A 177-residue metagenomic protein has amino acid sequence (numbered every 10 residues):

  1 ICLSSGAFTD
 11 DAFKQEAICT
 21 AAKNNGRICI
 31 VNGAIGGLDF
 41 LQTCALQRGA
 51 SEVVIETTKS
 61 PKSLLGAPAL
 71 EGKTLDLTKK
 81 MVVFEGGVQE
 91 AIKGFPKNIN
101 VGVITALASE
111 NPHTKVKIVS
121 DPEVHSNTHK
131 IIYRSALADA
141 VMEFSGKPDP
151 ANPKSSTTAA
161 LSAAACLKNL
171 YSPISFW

Functional and structural regions predicted by a protein language model:
L3-G6, N32: Short beta->alpha connector loops at strand-helix junctions that form conserved, small/polar/Pro-enriched
S5-R27: Rossmann-fold NAD(P)-binding glycine/threonine-rich loop
G26-W177: Active-site-lining helix/loop region of Rossmann-like oxidoreductase modules
